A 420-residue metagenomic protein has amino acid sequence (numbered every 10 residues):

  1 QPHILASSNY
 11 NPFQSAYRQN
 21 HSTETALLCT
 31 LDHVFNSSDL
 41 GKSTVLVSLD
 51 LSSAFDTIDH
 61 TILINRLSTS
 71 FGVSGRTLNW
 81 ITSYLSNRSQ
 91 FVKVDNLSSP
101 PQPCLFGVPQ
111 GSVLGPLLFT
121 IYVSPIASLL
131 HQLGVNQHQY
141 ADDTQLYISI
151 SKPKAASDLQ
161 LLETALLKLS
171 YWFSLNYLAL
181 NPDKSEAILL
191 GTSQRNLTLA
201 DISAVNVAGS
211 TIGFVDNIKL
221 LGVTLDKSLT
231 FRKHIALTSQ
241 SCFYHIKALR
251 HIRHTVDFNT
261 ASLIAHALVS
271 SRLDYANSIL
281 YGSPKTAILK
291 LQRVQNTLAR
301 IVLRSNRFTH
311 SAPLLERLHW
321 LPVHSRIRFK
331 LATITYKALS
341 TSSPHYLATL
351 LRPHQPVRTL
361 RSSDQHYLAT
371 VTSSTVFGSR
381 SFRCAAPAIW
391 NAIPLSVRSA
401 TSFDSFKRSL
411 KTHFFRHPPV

Functional and structural regions predicted by a protein language model:
Q1-V420: Hydrophobic/basic alpha-helical segments
